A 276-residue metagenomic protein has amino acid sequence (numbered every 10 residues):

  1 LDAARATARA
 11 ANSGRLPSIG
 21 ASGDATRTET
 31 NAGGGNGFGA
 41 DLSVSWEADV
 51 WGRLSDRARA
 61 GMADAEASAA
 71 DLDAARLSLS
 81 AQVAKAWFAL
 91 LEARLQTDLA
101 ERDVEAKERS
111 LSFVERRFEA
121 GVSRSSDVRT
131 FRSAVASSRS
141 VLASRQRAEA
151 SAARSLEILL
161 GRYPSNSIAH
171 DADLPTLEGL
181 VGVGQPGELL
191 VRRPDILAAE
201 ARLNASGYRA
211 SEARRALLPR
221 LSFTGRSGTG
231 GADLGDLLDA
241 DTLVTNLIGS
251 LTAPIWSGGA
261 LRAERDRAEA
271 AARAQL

Functional and structural regions predicted by a protein language model:
L1-T7, R124, L174-N204, P254-I255: Bacterial Sec-pathway N-terminal export signals of envelope proteins
D2-S18, N31, S43-A60, A70-L77 (+6 more regions): A glycine-/polar-enriched beta->alpha junction
L16, G37-G39, S151, G184 (+1 more regions): Extracytoplasmic
A21-R27, F223-T229: Transmembrane beta-barrel strands of outer-membrane/channel proteins
G39-S43, W87, R132, P186 (+1 more regions): Membrane-embedded beta-strand positions in outer-membrane beta-barrel channels/transporters
L54, A70-Q185: Periplasmic alpha-helical coiled-coil/stalk elements that build and connect Gram-negative outer-membrane
G61-A63, S68, A86, A93 (+9 more regions): Amphipathic coiled-coil alpha-helices
